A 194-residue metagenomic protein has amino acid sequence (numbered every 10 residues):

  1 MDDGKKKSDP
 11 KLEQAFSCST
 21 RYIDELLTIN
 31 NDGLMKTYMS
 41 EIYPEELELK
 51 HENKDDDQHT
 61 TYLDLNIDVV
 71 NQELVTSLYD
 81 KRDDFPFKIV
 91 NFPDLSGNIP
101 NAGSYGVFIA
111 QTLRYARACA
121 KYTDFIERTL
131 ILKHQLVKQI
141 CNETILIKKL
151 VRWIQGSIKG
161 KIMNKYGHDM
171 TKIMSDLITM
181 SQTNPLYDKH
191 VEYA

Functional and structural regions predicted by a protein language model:
M1-A194: Charged structural interfaces that engage phosphate-rich ligands and support phosphoryl-transfer chemistry
